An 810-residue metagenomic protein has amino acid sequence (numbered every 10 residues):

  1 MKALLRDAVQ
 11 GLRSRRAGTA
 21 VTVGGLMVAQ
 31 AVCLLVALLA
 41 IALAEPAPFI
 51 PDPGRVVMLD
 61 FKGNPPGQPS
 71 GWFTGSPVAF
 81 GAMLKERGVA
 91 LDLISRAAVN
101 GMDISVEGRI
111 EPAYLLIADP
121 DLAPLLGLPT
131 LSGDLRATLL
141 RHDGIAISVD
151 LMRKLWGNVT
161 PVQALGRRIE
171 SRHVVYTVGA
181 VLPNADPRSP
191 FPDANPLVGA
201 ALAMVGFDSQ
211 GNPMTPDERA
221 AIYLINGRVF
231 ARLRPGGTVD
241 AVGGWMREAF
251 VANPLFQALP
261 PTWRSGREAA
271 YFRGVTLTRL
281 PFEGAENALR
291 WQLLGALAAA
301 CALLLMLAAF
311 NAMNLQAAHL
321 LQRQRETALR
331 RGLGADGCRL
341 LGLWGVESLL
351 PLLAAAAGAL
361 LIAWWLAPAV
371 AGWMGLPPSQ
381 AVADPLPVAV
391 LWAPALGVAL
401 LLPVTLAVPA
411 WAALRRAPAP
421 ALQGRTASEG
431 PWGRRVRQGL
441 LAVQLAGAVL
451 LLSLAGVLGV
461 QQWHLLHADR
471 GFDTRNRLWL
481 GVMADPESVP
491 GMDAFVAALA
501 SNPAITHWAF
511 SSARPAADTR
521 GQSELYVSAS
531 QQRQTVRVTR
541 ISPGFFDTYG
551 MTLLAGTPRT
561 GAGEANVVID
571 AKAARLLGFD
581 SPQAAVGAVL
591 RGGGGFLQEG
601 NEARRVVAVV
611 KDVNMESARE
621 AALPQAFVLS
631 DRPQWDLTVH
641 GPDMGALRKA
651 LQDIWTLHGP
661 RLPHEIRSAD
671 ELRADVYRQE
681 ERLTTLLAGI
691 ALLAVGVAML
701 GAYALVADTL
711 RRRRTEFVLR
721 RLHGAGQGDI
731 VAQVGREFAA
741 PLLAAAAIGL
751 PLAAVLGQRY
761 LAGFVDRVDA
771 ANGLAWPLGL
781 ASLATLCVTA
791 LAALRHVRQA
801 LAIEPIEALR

Functional and structural regions predicted by a protein language model:
M1-L5, Q10, S14-G18, F49-D52 (+8 more regions): Membrane-helix entry/capping segments
M1-V23, L280-E286, L315-G342, V346 (+4 more regions): Alpha-helical transmembrane segments of integral membrane proteins
R13-R15, A309-L352, G701-A739, I803: Interfacial "coupling" helices/loops that link adjacent transmembrane helices in transporter permeases
S14-L43, R290-R325, R435-Q461, E681-T715 (+2 more regions): Hydrophobic alpha-helical transmembrane segments of multi-pass inner-membrane transport and secretion
R15, T22, L43, L59 (+29 more regions): Generic structural signal for small/hydrophobic residues in well-ordered secondary structure, especially within
L35-I41, R273, M313, S348-P418 (+2 more regions): Small-residue-rich transmembrane alpha-helices
V36-G101, D217, I225-F230, F256 (+4 more regions): Membrane-proximal extracellular/periplasmic loop immediately following the first transmembrane helix
D119-D134, H142-D143, I147-L289, D493-Q679: Mid-to-C-terminal secondary-structure elements that act as membrane-proximal/extracytoplasmic interface segments
